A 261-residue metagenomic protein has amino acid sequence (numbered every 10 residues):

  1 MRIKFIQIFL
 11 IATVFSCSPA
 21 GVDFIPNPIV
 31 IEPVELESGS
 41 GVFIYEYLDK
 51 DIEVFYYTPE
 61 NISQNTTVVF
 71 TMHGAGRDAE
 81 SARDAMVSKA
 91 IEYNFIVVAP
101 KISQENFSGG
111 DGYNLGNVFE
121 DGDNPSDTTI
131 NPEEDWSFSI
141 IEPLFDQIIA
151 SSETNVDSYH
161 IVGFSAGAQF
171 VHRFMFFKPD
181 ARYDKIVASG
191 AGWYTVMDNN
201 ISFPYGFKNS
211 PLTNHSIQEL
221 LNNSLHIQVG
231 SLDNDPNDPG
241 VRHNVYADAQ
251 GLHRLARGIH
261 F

Functional and structural regions predicted by a protein language model:
F5-V14: Sec-dependent N-terminal signal peptides
C17-V68, D78-S81, E92-F95, N124-T129 (+7 more regions): A domain-start/cap signature at the N-terminus of enzymes
F70-G74, V229: The conserved beta1-alpha1 loop
A75-P143: Active-site machinery of serine-nucleophile hydrolases
K89-E92, D180, I217-L221: Short, conserved loop/helix-junction motifs that constitute active-site signature segments in enzyme catalytic cores
I140-D157: Conserved acidic catalytic loop of the alpha/beta-hydrolase fold
E142, V171-F176: Short, hydrophobic alpha-helix immediately C-terminal to the catalytic nucleophile
D184-F261: The feature captures the conserved acid-bearing segment of alpha/beta-hydrolase catalytic domains
